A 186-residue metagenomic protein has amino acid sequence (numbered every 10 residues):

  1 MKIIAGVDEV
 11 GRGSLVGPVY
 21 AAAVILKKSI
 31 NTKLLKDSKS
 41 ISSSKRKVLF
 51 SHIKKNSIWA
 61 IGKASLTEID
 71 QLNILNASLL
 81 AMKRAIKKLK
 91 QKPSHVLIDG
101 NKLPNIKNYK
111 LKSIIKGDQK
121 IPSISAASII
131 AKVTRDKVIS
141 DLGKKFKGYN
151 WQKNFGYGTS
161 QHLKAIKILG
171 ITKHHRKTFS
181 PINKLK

Functional and structural regions predicted by a protein language model:
M1-K186: RNase H-like, Mg2+-dependent phosphodiesterase core, and more generally RNA phosphate-backbone-engaging helix-loop
